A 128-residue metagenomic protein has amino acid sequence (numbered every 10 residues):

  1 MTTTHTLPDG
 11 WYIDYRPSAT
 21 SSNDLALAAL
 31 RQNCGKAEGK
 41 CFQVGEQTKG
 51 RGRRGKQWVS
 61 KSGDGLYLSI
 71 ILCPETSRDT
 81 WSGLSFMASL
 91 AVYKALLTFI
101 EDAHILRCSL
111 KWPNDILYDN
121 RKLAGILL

Functional and structural regions predicted by a protein language model:
M1-E101, I105-R107, A124-G125: N-terminal lobe of the biotin/lipoate ligase/transferase fold
L110-Y118, K122, L127: Glycine- and Gly-Pro-enriched alpha-helical subdomains that act as flexible, kink-prone "lid/hinge" or packing modules
